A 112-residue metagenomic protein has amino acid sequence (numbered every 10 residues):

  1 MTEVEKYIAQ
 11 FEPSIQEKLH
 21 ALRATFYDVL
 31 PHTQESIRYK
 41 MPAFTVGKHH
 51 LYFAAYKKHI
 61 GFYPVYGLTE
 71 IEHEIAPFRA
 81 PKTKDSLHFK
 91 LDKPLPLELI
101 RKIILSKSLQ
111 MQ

Functional and structural regions predicted by a protein language model:
M1-Q112: Charge-dense, helix-prone N-terminal extensions
